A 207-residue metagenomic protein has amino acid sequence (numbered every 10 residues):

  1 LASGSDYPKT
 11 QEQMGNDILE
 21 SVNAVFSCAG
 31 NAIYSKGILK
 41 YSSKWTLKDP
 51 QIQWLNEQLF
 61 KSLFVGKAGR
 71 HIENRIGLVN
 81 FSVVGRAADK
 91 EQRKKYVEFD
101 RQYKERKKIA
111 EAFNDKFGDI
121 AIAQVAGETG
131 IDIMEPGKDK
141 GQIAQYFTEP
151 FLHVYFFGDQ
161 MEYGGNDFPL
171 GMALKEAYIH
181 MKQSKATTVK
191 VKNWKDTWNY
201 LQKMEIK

Functional and structural regions predicted by a protein language model:
L1-H71: Active-site phosphate-binding/coordination module
T10-M14, V83, G165-P169: A short acidic (Asp/Glu
M14-D17, E57-L63, F113, F117 (+3 more regions): Alpha-helix C-terminal capping segments
D17-I18, N114-D115, A177-Q183: Short, conserved catalytic or adaptor-binding loops enriched in Gly and charged residues
F26-A29, G127, K192-K195: Residues at the C-termini of beta-strands that transition into short coil/loop
G66-Y155, Y163, Q183-S184: Conserved acidic, metal-coordinating active-site core of Asp-based, Mg2+-dependent phosphoryl-transfer enzymes
M134-K207: Mg2+-dependent phosphoryl-transfer enzymes with acidic/Ser/Thr/Gly-rich catalytic loops
